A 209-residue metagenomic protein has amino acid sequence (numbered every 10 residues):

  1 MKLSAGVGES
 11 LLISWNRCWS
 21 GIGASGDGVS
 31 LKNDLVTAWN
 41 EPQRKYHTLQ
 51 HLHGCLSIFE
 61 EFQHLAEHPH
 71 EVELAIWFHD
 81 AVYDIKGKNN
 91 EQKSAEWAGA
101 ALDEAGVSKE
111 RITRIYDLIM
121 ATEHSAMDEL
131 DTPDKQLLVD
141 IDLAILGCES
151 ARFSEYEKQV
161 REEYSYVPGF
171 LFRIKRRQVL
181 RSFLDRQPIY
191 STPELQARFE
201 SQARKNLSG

Functional and structural regions predicted by a protein language model:
K2-G21, N40-H47, I58-H68, V107 (+1 more regions): Divalent metal-dependent phosphate-bond-processing catalytic cores, especially two-metal-ion Mg2+/Mn2+ enzymes that act
L12, N16, K32-N33, L56 (+4 more regions): An amphipathic alpha-helix signature
G26-S30, E67-E71, N89, K93 (+1 more regions): Alpha-helix N-cap and coil->helix boundary residues
G28-V36, L49, E73, I112-M120: Short, well-structured alpha-helical segments
A38, S94-M127: Histidine- and acidic-residue-rich, metal-dependent catalytic cores
E41-H51, Y83-A95: Active-site metal-coordination segments of metallo-dependent hydrolases
C55, H70-I85, S94, L118-E123: His-Asp-centered metal-binding catalytic motifs of divalent-metal-dependent phosphohydrolases/nucleases
A66-W77, R111-D117, P133-L137: Alpha-helical scaffolds flanking conserved acidic
